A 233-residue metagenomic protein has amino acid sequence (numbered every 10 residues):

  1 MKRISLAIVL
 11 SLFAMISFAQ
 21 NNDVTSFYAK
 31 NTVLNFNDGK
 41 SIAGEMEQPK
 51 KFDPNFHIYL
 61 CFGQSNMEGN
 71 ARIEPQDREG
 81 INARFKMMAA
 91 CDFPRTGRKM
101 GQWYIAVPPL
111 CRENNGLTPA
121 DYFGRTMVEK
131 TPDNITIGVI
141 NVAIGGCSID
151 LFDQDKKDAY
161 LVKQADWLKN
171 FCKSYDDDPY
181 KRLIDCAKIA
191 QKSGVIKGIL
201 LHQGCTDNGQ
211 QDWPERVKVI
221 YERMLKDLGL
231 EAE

Functional and structural regions predicted by a protein language model:
M1-N21: Bacterial Sec-dependent N-terminal signal peptides
N21-E233: Cell-envelope and extracellular/periplasmic
